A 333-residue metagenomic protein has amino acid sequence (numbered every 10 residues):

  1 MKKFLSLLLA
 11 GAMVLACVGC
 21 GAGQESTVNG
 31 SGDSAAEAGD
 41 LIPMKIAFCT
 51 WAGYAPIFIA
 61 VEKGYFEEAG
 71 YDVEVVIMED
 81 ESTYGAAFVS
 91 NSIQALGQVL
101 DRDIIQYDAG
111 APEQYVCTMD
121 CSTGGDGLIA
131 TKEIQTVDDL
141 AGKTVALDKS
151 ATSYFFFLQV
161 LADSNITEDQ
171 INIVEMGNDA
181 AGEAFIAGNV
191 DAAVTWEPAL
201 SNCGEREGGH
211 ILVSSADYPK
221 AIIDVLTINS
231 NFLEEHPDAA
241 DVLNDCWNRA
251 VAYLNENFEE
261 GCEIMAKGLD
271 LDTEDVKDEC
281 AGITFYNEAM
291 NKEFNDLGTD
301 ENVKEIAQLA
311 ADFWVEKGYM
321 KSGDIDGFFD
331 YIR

Functional and structural regions predicted by a protein language model:
M1-P43: Short, low-complexity disordered leader/linker segments with a strong preference for bacterial N-terminal type II
V28-T167, N172-E175, D191-P198, H210-L212 (+1 more regions): Short, glycine-/small- and polar/acidic-enriched structural segments that line small-molecule recognition paths
F58, I104, L158, S201 (+3 more regions): Predominant activation on well-ordered alpha-helical scaffold segments within soluble catalytic domains
L100-R102, I173-V174, D179-G268: Pocket-lining segment of extracytoplasmic ligand-binding domains
E234-Y319: Secondary-structure end/capping motifs
A310, E316-R333: Hinge/cleft segment of the Venus flytrap/periplasmic-binding protein
